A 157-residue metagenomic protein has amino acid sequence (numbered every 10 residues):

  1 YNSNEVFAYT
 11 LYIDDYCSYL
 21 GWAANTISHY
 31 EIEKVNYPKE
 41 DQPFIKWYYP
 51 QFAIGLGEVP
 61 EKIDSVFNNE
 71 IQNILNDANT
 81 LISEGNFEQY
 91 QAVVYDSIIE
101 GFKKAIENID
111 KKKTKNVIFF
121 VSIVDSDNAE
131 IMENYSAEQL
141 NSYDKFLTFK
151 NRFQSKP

Functional and structural regions predicted by a protein language model:
Y1-P38: N-terminal interaction modules that seed assembly of large macromolecular complexes
A8, G21, K46, I118-F120: Generic structural signal for residues positioned in beta-strands
Y16, H29-V35, Y49, Q89-P157: Acidic, proline/glycine-rich low-complexity IDRs
H29-S97, E107: Polybasic, proline/glycine-rich intrinsically disordered low-complexity segments
